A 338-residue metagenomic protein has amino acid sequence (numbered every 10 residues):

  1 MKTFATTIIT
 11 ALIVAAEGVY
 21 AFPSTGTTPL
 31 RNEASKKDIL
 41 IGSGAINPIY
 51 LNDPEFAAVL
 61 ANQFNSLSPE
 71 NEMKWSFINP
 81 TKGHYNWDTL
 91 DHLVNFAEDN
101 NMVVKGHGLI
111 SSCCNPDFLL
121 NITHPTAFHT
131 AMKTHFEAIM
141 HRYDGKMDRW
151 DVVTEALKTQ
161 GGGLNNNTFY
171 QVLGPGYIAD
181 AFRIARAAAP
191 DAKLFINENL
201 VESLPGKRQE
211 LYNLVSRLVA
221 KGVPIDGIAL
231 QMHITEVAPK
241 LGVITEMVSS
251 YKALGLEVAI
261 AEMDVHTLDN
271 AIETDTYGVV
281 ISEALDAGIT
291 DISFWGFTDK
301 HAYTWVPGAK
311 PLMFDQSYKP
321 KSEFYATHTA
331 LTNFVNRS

Functional and structural regions predicted by a protein language model:
M1-P23: Fungal secretory targeting signals
F22-S66, E70: Boundary/entry segment of secreted carbohydrate-active catalytic domains
G26-R31, N62-P80, D88-S203, S250: Substrate-binding cleft and catalytic face of glycoside hydrolase catalytic domains, especially the flexible beta-alpha
S43-N47, P69-N71, G106-I110, D151-T154 (+4 more regions): A cross-domain feature marking catalytic cores of carbohydrate-active enzymes and several ubiquitous metabolic/repair
G44-E55, W75-D88, L157-G161, V201-E210 (+3 more regions): Acidic-and-aromatic substrate-binding clefts and catalytic sites of carbohydrate-active enzymes
N47-Q63, T130-I139, G206-L218, T274-I281: Short, acidic/polar
D88-V103, Q171-L194, P205-E273, S282-I289: Glycoside hydrolase catalytic-domain groove-lining segments
L268-D315: Substrate-binding cleft of secreted/luminal carbohydrate-active enzymes
